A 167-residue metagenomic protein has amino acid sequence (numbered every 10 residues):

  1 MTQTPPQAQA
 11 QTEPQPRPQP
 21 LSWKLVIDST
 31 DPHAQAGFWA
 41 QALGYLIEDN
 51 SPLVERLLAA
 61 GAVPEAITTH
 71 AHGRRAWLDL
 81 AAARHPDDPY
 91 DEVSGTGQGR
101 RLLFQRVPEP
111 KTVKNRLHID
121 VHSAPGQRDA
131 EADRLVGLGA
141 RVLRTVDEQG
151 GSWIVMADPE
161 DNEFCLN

Functional and structural regions predicted by a protein language model:
T2-A8, P14-P20, K24-I27, G37 (+4 more regions): Vicinal oxygen chelate
P32, R128: Aromatic/hydrophobic pocket-lining residues that form the small-molecule binding cavity in soluble enzyme cores
